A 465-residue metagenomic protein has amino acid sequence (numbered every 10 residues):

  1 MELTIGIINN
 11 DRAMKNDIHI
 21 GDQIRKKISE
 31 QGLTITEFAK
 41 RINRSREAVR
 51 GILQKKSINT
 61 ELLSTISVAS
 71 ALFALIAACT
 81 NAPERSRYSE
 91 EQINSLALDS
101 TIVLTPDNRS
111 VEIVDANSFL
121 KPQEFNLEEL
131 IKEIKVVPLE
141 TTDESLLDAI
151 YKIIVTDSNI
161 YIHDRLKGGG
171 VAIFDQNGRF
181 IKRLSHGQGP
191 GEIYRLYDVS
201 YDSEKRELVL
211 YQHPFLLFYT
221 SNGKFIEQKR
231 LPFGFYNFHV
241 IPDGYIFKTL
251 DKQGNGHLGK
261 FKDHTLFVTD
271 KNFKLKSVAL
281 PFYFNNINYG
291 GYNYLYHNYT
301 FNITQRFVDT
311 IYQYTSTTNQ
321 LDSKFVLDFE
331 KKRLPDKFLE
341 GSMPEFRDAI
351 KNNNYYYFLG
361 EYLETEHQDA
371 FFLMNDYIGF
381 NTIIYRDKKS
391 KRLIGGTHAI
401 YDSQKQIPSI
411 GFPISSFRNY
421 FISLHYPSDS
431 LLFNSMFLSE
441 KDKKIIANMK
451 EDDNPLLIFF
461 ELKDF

Functional and structural regions predicted by a protein language model:
E2-T34, R41: A short, Lys/Arg-rich alpha-helix, primarily the initiator
G51, K55-S67: Short, basic-rich loop-to-helix N-cap that marks the start of a DNA-contacting helix
R87-V136: Blade/loop signatures of beta-propeller domains
L139-K152, T156, G170-F174, R179-K205: Blade-loop segments of beta-propeller domains
T141-S145, L184-I193, R230-N237, F282-I287 (+2 more regions): Short coil/turn segments at the loop-to-beta-strand junctions that recur within blades of beta-propeller repeat folds
D148-K152, I193-V199, F233-P242, N286-N293 (+2 more regions): Repeated scaffold domains used in trafficking and secretory/extracellular systems, primarily beta-propellers
I193-Y197, Y211-N255, K260-K262, V278-Y283: Asp-box/WD-like beta-propeller blade repeats and closely related beta-sheet repeat scaffolds
K324-N353, K388-R418: Conserved blade-ending motifs and adjacent loop-strand segments that build the rim/top face of beta-propeller domains
